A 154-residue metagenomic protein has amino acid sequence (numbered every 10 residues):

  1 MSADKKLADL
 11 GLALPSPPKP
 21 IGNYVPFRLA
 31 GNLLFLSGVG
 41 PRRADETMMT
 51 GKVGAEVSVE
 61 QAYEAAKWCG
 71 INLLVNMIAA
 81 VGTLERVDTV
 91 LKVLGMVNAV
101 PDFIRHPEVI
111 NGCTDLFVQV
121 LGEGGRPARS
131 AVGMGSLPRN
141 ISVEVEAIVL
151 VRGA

Functional and structural regions predicted by a protein language model:
M1-A154: Short, polar/acidic, helix-capping and beta-turn segments at strand->helix junctions that line the mouths
